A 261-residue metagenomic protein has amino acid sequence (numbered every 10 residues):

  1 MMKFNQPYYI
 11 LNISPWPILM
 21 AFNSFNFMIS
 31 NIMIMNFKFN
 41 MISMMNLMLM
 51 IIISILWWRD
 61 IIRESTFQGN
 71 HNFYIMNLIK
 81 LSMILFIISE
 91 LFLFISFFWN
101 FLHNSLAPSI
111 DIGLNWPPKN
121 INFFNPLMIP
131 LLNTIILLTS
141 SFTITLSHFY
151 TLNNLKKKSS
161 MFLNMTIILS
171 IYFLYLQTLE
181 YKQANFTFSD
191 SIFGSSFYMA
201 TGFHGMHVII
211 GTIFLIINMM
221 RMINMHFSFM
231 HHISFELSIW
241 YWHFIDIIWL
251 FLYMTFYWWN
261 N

Functional and structural regions predicted by a protein language model:
M1-N261: Core, highly hydrophobic multi-pass alpha-helical transmembrane subunits of bioenergetic inner membranes
